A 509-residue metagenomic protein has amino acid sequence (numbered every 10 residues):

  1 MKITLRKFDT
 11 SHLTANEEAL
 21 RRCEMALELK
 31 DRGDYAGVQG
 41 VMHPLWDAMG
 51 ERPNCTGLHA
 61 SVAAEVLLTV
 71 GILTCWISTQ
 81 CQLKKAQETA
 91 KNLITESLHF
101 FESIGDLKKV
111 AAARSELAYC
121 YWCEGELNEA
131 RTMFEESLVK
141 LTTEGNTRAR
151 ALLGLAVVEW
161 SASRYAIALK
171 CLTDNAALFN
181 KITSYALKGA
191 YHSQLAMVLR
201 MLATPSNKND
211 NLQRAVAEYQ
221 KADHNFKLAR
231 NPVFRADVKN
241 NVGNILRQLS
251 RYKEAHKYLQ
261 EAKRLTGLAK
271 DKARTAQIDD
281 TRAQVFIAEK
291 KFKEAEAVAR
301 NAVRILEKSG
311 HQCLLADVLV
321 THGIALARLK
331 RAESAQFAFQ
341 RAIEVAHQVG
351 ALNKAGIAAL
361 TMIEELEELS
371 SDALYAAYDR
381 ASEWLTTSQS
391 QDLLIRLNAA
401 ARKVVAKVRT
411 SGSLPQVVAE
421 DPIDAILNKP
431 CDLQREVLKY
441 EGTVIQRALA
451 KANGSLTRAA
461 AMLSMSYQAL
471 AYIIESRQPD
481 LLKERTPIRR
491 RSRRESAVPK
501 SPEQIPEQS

Functional and structural regions predicted by a protein language model:
M1-L93, S97-R114, F134, L138-L141 (+1 more regions): Flexible inter-repeat linkers and adjacent short helices within tandem amphipathic alpha-helical repeat scaffolds
N16, L20-C23, S61, L68 (+10 more regions): TPR/TPR-like alpha-solenoid signature
N16, S61, V66-L68, E88 (+7 more regions): Residue signature of alpha-solenoid helical repeat architecture, marking inter-repeat boundaries and helix-start
L20, L58, E65, A112 (+11 more regions): Residue register of alpha-helical TPR repeats
L27-G40, T74-A90, Y119-E129, E159-A168 (+5 more regions): Short coil/turn connectors between adjacent alpha-helices in alpha-solenoid helical repeat scaffolds
V38, P44-A48, A90-S97, L117 (+15 more regions): Tetratricopeptide repeat
H43-N54, I94-E102, D106, E135-L141 (+7 more regions): Amphipathic alpha-helical segments of tetratricopeptide repeats
V417-S509: Bacterial C-terminal helix-turn-helix
